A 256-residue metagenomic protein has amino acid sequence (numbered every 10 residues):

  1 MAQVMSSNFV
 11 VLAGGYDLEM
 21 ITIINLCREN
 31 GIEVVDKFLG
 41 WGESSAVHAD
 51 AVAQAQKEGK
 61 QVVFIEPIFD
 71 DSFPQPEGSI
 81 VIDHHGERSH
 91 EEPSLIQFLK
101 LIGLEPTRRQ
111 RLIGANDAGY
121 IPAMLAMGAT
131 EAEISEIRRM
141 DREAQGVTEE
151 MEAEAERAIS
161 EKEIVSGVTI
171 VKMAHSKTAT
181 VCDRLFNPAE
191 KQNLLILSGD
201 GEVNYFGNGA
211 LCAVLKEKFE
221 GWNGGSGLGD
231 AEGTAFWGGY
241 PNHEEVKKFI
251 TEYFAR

Functional and structural regions predicted by a protein language model:
M1-S45: Basic/polar, acidic-poor N-terminal "presequence/leader" segments that form or can form short amphipathic helices
A2-A13, Q61, P74-G78, G103-P106 (+1 more regions): Gly/His-enriched, cation/cofactor- and phosphate-binding structural elements
A13-M20, F69-D71, G86-H90, N116-I121 (+1 more regions): Gly/Ser/Thr-rich loops at beta-strand to alpha-helix junctions that form or flank small-molecule/cofactor-binding
I21-I24, E43-A49, H90-Q97: Short, charged, surface-exposed secondary-structure boundary motifs
E29, V35-P76: N-terminal small/polar loop signature for handling phosphorylated ligands or for N-terminal nucleophile
L39-W41, H84-R88, S226-D230: Short, acidic/turn-prone active-site loops that include or flank metal/cofactor- and phosphate-binding residues
V63-A118: A basic- and aromatic-enriched beta-loop-alpha substructure that forms the phosphate/nucleotide- and DNA/RNA-contacting
P106-E163: Internal, active-site/partner-interface "lid" segment
